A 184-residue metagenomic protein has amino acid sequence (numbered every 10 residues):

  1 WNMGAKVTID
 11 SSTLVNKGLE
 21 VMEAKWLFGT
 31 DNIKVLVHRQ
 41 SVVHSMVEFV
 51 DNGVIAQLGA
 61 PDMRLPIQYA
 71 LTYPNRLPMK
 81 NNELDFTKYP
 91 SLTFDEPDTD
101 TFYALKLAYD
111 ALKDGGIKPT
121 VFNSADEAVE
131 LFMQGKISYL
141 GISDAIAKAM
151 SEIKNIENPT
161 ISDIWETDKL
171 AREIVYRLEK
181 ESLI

Functional and structural regions predicted by a protein language model:
W1-I184: Catalytic, metal-anchored helix/loop core of enzyme active sites in primary metabolism
